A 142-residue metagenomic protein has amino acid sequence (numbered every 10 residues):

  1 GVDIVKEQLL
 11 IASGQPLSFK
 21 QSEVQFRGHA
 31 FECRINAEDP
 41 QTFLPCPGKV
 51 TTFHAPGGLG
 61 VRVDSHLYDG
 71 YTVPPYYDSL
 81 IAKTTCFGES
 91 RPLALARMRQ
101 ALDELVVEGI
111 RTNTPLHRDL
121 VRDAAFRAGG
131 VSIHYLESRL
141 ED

Functional and structural regions predicted by a protein language model:
G1-D142: Catalytic cores of soluble metabolic enzymes centered on carboxylation/carboxyl-transfer
